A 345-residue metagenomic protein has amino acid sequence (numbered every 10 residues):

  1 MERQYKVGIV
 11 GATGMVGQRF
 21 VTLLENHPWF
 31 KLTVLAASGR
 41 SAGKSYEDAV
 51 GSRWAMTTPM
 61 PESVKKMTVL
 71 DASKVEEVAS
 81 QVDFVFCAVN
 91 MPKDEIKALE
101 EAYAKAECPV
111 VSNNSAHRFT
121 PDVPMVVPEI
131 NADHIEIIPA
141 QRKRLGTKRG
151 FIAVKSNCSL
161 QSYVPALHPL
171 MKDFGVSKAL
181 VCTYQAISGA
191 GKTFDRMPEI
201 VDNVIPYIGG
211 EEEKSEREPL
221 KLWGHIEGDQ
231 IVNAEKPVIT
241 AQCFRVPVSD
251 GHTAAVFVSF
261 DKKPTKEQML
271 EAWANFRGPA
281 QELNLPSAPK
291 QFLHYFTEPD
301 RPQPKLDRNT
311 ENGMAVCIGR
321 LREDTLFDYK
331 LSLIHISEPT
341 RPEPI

Functional and structural regions predicted by a protein language model:
M1-Y207, P237-V238, Q281-L285, L293-H294 (+1 more regions): N-terminal Rossmann-like NAD(P) cofactor-binding subdomain of oxidoreductases, focused on the glycine-rich
H27, H252, H335: Histidine-centered active-site/metal-ligand motif
V78, N203-G313: Contiguous C-terminal substrate-recognition/catalytic subdomains in enzyme active sites
C243-R245, R322, T340: Short, well-ordered turn and helix-capping elements at secondary-structure junctions
D328-L333: Short FAD-binding loop at a beta-strand-to-alpha-helix junction that anchors the flavin cofactor in diverse
I334-I345: Single conserved hydrophobic/aromatic residue that forms the stacking wall/gate of nucleotide- or nucleobase-binding
